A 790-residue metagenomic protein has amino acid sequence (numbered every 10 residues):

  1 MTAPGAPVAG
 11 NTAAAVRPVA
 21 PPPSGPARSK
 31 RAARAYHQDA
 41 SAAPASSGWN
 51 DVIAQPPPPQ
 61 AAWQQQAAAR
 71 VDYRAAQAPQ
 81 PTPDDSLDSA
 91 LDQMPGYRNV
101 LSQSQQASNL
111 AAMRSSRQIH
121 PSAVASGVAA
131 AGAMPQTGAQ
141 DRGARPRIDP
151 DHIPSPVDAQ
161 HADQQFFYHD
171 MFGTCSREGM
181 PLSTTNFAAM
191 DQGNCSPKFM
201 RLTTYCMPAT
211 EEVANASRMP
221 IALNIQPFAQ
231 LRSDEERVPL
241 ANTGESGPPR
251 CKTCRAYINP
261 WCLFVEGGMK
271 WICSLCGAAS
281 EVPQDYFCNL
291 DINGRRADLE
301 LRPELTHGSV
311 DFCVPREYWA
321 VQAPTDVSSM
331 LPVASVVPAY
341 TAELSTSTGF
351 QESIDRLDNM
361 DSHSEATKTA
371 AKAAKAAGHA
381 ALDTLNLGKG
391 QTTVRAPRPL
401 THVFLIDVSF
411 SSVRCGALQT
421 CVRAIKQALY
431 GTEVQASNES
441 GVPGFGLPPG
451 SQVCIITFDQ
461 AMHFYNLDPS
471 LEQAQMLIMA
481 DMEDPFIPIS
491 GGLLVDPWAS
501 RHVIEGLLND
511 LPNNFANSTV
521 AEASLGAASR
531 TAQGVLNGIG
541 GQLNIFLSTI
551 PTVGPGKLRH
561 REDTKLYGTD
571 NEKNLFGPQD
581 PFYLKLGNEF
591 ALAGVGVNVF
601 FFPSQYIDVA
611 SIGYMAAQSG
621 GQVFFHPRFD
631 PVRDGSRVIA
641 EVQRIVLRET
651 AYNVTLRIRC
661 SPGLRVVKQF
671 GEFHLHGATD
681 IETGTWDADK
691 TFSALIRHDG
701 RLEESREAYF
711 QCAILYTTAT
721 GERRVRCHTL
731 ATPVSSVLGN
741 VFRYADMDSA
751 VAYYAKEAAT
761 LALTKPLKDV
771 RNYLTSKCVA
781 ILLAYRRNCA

Functional and structural regions predicted by a protein language model:
M1-A790: Extended acidic, low-complexity intrinsically disordered regions
